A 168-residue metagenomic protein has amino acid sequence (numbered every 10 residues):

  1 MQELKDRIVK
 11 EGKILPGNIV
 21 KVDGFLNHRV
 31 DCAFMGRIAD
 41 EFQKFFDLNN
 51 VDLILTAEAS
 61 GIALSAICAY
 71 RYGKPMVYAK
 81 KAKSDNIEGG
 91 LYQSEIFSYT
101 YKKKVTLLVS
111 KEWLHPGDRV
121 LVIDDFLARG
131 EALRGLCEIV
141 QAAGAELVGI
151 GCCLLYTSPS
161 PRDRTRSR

Functional and structural regions predicted by a protein language model:
M1-V51: Active-site-facing substrate-recognition patch
V51-E58: Short glycine-rich phosphate-binding loop at a beta-alpha junction
D52, D118, V148: Conserved acidic residues
A63-Y72: Short Gly/Thr/Asp-enriched flexible loops that form oxyanion-binding sites at enzyme active sites
K74-V120: Short, glycine/charge-rich flexible loops or terminal/linker lids adjacent to PRPP-binding catalytic cores
F126-L133: Acidic, divalent-metal-coordinating active-site segment for phosphoryl/phosphodiester hydrolysis, typified by short
C137-L154: Internal alpha/beta core interface subdomains
Y156-T165: Conserved small/polar residues in nucleotide/adenosyl-binding loops
